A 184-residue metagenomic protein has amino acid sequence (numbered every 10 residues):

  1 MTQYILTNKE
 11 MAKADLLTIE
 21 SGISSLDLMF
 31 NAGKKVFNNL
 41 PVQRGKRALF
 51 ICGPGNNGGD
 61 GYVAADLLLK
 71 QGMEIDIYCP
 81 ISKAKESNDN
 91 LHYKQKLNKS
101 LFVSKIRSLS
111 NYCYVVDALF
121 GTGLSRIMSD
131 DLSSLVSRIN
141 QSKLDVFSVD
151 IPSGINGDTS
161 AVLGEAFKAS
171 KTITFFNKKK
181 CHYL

Functional and structural regions predicted by a protein language model:
M1-G45: Positively charged, low-complexity intrinsically disordered leader regions
T2-L6, G45-L184: Glycine-rich phosphate/dinucleotide-binding loop and adjoining beta-alpha-beta core of small-molecule
